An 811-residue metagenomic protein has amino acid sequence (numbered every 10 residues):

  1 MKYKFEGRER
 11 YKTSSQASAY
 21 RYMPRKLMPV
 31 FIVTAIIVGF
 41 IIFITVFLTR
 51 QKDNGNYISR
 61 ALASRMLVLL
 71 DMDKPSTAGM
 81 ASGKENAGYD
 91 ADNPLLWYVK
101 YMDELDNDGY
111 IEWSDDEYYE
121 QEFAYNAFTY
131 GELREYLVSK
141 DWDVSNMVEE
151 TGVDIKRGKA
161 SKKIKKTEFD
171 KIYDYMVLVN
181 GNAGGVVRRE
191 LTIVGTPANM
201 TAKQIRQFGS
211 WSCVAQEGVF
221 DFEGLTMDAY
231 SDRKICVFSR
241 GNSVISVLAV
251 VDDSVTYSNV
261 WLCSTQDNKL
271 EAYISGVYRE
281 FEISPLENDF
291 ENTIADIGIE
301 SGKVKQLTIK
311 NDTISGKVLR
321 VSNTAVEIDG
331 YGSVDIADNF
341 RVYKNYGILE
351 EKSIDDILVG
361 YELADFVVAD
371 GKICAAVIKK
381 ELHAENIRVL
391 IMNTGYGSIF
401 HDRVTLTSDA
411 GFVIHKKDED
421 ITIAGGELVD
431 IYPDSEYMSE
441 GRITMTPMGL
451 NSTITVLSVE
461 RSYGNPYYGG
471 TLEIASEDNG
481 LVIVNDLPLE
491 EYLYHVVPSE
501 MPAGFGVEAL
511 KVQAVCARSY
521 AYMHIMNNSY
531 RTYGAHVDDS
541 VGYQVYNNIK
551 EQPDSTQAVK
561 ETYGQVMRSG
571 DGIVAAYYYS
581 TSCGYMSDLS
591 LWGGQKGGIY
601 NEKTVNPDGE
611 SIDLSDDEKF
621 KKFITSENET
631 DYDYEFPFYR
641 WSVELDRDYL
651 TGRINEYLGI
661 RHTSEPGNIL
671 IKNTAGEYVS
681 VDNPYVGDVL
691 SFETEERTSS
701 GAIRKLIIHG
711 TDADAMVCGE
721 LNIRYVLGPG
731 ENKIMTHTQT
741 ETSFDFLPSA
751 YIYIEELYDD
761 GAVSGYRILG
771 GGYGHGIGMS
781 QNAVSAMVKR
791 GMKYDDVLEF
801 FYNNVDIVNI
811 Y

Functional and structural regions predicted by a protein language model:
K2-Y57, A61, M66, D71-D73 (+5 more regions): Conserved, single-site charged/polar hotspot
A61-L62, L67, A124-E132, L137 (+1 more regions): Ca2+-coordinating acidic residues in Ca2+-binding motifs
V68, D106, V138, V148-E149: Ankyrin-repeat helical core positions
W97, D106-D115, Y119: Gram-negative (and chloroplast) outer-membrane scaffold detector with strong preference for beta-barrel transmembrane
D116-Y130, Y802-N803: Short linear loop/turn motifs
